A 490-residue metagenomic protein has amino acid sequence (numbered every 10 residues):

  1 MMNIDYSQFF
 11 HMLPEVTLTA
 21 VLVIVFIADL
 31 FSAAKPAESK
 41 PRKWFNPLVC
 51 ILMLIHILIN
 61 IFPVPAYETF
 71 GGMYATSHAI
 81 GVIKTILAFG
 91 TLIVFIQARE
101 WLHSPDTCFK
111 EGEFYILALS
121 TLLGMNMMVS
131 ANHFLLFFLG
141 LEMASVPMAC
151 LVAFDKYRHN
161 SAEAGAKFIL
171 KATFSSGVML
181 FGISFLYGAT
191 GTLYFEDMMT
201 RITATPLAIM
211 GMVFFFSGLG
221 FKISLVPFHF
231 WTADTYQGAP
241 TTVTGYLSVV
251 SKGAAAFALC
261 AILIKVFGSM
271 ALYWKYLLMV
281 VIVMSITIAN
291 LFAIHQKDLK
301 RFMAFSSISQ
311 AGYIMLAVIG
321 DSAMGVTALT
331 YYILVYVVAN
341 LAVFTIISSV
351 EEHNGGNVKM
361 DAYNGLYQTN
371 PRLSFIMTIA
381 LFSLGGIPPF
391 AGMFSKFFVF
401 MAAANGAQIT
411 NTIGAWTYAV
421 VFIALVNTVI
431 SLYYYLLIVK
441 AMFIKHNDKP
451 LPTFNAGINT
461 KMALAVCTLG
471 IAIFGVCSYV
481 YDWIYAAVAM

Functional and structural regions predicted by a protein language model:
M1-M490: Alpha-helical transmembrane segments of multi-pass membrane proteins predominantly involved in bioenergetics
